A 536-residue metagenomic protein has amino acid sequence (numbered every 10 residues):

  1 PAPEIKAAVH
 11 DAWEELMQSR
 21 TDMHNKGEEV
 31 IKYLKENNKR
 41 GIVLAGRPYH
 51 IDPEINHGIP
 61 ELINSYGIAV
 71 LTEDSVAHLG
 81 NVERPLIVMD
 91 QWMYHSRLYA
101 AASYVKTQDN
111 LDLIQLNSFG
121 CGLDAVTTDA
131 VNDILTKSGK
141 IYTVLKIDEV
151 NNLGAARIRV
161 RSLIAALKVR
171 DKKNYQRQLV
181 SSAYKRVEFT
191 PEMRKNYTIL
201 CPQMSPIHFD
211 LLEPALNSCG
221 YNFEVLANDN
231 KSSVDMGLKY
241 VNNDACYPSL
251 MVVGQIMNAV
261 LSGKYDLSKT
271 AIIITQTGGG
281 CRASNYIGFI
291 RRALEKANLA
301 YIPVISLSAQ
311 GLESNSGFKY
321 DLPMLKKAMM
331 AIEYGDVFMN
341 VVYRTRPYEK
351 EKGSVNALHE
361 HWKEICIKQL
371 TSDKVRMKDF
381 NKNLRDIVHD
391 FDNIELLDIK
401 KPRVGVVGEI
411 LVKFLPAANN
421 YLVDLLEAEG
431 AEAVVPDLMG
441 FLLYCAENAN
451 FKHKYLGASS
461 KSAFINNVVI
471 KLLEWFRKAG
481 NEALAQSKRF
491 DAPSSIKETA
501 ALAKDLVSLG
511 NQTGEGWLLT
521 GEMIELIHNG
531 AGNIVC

Functional and structural regions predicted by a protein language model:
P1-C536: An N-terminal assembly and electron-transfer interface module characteristic of large anaerobic redox and radical
